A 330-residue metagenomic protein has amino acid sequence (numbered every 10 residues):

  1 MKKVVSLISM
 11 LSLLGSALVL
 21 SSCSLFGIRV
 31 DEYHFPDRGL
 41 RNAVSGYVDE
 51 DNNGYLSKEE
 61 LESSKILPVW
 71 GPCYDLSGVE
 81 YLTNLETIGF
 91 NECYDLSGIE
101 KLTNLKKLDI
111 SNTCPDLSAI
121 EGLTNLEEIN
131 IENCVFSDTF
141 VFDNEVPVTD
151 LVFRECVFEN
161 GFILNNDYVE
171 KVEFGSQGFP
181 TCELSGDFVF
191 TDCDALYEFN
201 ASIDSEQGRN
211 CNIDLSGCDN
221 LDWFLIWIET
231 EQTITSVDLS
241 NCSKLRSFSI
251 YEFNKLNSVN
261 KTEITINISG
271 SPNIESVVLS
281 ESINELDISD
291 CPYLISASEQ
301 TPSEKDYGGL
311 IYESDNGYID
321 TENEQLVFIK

Functional and structural regions predicted by a protein language model:
M1-L7: Positively charged n-region of N-terminal signal peptides that target proteins for export
S9-M10, L14, V19-T87, E92-T103 (+10 more regions): N-terminal capping/linker segments that flank leucine-rich repeat
G89-F90, D109-I110, N130-I131, V152 (+6 more regions): Short beta-strand elements of solenoid repeat domains
